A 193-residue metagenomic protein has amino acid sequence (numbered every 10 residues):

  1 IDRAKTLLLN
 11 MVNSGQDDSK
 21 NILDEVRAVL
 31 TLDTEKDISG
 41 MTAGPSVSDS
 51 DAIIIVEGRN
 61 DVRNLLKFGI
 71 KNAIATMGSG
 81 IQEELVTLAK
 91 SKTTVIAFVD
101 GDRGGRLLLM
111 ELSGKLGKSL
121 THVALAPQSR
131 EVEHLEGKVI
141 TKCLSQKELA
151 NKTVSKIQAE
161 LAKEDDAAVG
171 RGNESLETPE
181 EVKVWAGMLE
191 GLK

Functional and structural regions predicted by a protein language model:
I1-D17, I22-V26, M77-L192: TOPRIM fold recognition
K5-L9, S46-V47, N64: Extended, gly/pro-poor, charged amphipathic helical "stalk/hinge" elements that serve as dimerization and scaffold
S14-L23, L30-P45: Active-site-proximal, substrate-binding regions of enzyme catalytic domains and RNA-binding/basic surfaces
T34-S50, E181-L192: Phosphate-interacting basic helix/loop segments used at nucleotide- and nucleic-acid interfaces
T42, N60-N64, D102: Acidic, divalent-metal-coordinating active-site segment for phosphoryl/phosphodiester hydrolysis, typified by short
P45-S48, L66, L88-K90: Solvent-exposed alpha-helices and their adjacent loops that cap or buttress functional pockets in soluble metabolic
D51-A75, E84-L85: Basic (Lys/Arg-enriched) interaction patch that binds polyanionic ligands
